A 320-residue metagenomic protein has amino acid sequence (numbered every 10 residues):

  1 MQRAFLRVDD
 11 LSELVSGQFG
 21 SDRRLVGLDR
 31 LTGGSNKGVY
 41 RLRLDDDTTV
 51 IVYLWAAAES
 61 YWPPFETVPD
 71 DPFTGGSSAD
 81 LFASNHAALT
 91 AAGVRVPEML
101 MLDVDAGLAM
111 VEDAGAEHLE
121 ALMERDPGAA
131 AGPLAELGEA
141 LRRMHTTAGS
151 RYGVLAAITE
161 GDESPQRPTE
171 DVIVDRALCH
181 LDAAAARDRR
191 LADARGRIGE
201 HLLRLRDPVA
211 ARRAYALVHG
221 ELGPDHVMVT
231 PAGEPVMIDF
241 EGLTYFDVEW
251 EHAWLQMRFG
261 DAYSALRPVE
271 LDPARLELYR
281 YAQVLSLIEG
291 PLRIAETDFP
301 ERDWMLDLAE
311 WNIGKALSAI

Functional and structural regions predicted by a protein language model:
M1-Q2: Actinobacteria-biased recognition of intrinsically disordered, low-complexity terminal regions
L6-D22, A129-L134, R142, T146-V218 (+2 more regions): An alpha-helical support segment within catalytic cores of ATP-dependent transferases
D22-D29: Conserved N-terminal boundary motif of the eukaryotic protein kinase catalytic domain
D29-T32, N36, Y40-S164: ATP-binding pocket architecture of kinase catalytic cores
D47, A106-G107, R213-Y215, G233: Conserved catalytic motifs of the protein kinase core domain
Y61, Y215-V218, G223-R280: Active-site Asp-x-Gly
R187, D193, E289-I320: ATP/Mg2+ or Mg2+-diphosphate-binding catalytic cores that bind nucleotide phosphates or diphosphates via glycine-rich
L278-E289: Hydrophobic alpha-helical segments that form the core of small-molecule binding pockets and/or dimer interfaces
